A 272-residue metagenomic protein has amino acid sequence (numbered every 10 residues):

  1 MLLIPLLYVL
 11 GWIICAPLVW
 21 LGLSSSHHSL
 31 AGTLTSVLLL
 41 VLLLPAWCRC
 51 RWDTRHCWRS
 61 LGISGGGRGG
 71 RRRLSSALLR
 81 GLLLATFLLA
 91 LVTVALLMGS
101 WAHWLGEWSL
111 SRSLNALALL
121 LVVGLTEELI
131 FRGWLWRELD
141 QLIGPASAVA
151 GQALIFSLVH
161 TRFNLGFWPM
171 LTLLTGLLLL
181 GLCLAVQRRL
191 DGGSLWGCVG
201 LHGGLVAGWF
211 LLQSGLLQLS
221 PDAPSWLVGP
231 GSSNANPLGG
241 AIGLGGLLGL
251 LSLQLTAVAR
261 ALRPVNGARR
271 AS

Functional and structural regions predicted by a protein language model:
M1-Y8, S29-L40, T54-V94, W108-S113 (+4 more regions): Interfacial transmembrane-helix boundary/kink motif in multi-pass membrane proteins
I14-G81, L97-W108, D191-G193, S252-V265: Membrane-helix interface linkers and caps
S29-L30, L105-L117, G166-T175: Juxtamembrane helix-entry segments on the extracytoplasmic side of multipass membrane proteins
S36-V37, L173-Q187: Hydrophobic alpha-helical segments embedded in the membrane of multi-pass proteins
L89-V92, L120, G124, G144-T161 (+1 more regions): Small-polar-interrupted transmembrane alpha-helices in polytopic inner-membrane proteins
T126-G151, V186-G193: Membrane-interface helix/loop boundary segments of multi-pass membrane proteins
A148-F156, G197-A207: Central hydrophobic cores of alpha-helical transmembrane segments in multi-pass integral membrane proteins
G203-S272: C-terminal membrane module of polytopic membrane proteins
